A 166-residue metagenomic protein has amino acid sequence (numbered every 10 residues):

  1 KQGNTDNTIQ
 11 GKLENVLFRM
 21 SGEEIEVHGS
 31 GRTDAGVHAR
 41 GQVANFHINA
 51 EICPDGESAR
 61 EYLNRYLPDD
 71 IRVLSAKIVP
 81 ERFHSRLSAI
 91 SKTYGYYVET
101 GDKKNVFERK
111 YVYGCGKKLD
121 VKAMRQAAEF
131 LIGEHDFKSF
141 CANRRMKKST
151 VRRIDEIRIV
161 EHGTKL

Functional and structural regions predicted by a protein language model:
K1-L166: Structured-RNA-binding interfaces characteristic of tRNA pseudouridine synthases
